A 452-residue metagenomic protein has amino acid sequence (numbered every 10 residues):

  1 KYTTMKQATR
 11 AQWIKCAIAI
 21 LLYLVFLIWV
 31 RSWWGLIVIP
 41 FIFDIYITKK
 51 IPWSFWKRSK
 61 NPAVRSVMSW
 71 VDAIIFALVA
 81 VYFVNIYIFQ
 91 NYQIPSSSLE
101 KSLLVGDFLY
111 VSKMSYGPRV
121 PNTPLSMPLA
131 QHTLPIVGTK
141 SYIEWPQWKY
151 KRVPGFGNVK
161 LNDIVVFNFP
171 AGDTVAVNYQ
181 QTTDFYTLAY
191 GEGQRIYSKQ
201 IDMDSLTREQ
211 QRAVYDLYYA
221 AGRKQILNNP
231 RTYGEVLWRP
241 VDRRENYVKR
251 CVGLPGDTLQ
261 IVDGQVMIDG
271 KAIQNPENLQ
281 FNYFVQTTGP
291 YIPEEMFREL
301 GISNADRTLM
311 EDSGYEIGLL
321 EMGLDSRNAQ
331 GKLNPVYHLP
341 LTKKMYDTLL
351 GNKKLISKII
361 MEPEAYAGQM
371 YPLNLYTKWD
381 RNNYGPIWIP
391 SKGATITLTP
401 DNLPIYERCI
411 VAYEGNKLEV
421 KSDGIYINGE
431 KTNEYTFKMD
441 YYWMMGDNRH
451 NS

Functional and structural regions predicted by a protein language model:
Y2-S452: Extended hydrophobic leader/signal-anchor segments used for secretion and membrane insertion
